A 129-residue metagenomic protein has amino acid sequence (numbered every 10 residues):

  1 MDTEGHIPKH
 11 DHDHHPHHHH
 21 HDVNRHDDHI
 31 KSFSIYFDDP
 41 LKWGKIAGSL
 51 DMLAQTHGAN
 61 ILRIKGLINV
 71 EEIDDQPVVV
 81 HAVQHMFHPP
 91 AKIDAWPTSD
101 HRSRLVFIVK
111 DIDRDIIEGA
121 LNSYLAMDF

Functional and structural regions predicted by a protein language model:
M1-S99, K110-F129: C-terminal accessory "lid"/substrate-recognition subdomains
